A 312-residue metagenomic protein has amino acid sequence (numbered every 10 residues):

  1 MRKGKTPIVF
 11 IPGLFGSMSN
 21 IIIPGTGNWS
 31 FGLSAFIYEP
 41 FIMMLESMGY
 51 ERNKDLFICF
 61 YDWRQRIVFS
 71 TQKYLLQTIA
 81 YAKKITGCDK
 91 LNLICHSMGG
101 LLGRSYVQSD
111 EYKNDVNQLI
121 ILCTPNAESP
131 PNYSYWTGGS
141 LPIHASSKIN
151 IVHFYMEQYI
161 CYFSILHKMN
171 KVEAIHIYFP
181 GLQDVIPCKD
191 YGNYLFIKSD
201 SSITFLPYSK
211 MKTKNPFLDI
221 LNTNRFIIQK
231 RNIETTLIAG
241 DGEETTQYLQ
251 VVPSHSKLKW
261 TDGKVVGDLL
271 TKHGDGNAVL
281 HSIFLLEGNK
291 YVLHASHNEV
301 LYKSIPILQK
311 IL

Functional and structural regions predicted by a protein language model:
M1-I151, K272-L312: N-terminal non-catalytic accessory region
T26, D55, Q183, Y191-N193 (+5 more regions): Intrinsic-disorder/low-complexity loop/linker signature
M48-E51, I85, S109, Y178 (+3 more regions): Alpha-helix C-cap/termination motif
S70-K73, T78, K189-K198, M211: Alpha-helical scaffold elements lining the catalytic groove of polysaccharide deacetylases
P125, S129-L206: Extended catalytic-interface subdomain
F205-L312: C-terminal subdomain of alpha/beta-hydrolase-fold enzymes, centered on the catalytic histidine and its supporting
